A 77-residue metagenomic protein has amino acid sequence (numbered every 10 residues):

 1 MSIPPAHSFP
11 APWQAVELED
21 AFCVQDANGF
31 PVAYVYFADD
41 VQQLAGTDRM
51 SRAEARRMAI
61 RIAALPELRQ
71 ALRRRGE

Functional and structural regions predicted by a protein language model:
M1-F9, L18-E19, A71-E77: Intrinsically disordered, low-complexity and often Lys/Arg-enriched segments
Q14-Q70: A short, structured beta-strand/loop element
